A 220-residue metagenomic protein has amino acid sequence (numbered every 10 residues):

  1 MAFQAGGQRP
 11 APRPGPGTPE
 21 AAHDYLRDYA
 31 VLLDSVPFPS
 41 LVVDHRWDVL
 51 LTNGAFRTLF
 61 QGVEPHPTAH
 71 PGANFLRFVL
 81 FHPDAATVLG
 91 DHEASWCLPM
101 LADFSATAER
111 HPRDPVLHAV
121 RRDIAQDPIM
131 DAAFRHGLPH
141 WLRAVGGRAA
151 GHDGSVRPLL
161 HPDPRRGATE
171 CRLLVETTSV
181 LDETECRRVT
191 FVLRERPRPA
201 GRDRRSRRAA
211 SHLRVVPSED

Functional and structural regions predicted by a protein language model:
M1-H23: Short amphipathic recognition helices of helix-turn-helix/homeodomain-type DNA-binding modules
P19-V43, L50-P217: Hydrophobic protein-protein interaction segments
